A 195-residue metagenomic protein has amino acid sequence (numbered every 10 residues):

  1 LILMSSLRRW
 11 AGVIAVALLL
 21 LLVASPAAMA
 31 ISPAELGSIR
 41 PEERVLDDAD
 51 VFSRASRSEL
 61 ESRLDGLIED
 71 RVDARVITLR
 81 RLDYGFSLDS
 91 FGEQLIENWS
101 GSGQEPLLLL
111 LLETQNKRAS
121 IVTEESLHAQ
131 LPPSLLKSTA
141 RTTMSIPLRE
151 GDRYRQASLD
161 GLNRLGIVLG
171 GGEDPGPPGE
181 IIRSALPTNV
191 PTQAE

Functional and structural regions predicted by a protein language model:
I2-E195: A structural boundary signal for the start of the first folded domain, especially the loop/turn and N-capping region
